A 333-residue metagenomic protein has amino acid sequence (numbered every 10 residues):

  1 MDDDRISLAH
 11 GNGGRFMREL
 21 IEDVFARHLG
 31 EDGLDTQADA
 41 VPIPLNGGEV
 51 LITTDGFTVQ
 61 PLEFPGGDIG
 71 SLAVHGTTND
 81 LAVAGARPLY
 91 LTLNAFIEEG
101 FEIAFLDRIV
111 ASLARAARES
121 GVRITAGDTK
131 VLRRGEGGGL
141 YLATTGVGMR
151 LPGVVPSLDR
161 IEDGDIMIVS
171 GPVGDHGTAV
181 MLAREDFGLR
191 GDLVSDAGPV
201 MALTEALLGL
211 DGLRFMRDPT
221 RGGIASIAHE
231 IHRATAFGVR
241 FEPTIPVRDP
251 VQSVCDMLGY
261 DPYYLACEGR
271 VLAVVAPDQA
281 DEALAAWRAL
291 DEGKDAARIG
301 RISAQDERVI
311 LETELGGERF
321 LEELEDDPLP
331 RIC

Functional and structural regions predicted by a protein language model:
M1-V24, L321-L329: N-terminal amphipathic/basic leader segments beginning at the initiator methionine
S7, R15-V169, V180: Glycine-rich phosphate/pyrophosphate-binding loop regions near the starts of catalytic domains
G30, G100, L193-C267: Active-site-proximal betaalpha loop/short-helix elements that scaffold phosphoryl/nucleotidyl transfer chemistry
T36-A38, L265-R270: Short Gly/Ser/Thr- and Asp/Glu-enriched loop/turn motifs at secondary-structure junctions
V155-E205: Short, acidic (Asp/Glu-rich) active-site segment that either coordinates a divalent metal cofactor
V275-D281: Helix N-cap motif at beta-to-alpha junctions
E282-E292: Short amphipathic alpha-helices in soluble, non-transmembrane regions that often serve as interface/regulatory elements
L290-C333: Acidic, Ser/Thr/Pro-rich beta/coil linker or hinge segments at domain junctions
